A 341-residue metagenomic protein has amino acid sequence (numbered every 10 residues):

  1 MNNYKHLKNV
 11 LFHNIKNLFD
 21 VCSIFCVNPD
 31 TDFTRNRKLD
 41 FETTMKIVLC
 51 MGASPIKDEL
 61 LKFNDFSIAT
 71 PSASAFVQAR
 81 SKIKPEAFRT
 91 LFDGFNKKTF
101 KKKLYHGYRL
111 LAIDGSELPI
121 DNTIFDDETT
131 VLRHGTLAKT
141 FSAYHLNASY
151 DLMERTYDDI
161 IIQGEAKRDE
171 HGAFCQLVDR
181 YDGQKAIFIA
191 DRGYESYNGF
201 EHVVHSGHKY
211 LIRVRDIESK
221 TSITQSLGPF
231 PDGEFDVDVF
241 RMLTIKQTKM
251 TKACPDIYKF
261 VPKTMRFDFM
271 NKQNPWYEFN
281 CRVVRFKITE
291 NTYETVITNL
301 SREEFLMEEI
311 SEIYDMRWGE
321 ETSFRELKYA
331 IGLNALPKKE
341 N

Functional and structural regions predicted by a protein language model:
M1-S54, K62, F76-I83, T90 (+4 more regions): Single, function-defining residue in the core of a domain
S54-T70: DNA-recognition alpha helix
P71, A75: Residues in the helix-turn-helix
A87-T99: Short Lys/Arg-enriched helix C-cap and helix-to-coil transition segments that create basic nucleic-acid-contact patches
F100-H106: Short, conserved aromatic-histidine micro-motifs
R109-L111: Conserved beta-strand elements of the Class I
